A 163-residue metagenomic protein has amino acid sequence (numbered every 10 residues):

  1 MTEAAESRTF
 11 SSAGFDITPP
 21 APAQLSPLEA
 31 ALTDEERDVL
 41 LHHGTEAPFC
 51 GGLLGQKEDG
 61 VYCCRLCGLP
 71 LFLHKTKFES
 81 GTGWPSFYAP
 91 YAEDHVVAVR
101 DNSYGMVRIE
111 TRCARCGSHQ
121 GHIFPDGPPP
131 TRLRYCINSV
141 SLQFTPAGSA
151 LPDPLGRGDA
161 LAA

Functional and structural regions predicted by a protein language model:
E6-T9, G14-A163: A short Gly-Trp-Pro
